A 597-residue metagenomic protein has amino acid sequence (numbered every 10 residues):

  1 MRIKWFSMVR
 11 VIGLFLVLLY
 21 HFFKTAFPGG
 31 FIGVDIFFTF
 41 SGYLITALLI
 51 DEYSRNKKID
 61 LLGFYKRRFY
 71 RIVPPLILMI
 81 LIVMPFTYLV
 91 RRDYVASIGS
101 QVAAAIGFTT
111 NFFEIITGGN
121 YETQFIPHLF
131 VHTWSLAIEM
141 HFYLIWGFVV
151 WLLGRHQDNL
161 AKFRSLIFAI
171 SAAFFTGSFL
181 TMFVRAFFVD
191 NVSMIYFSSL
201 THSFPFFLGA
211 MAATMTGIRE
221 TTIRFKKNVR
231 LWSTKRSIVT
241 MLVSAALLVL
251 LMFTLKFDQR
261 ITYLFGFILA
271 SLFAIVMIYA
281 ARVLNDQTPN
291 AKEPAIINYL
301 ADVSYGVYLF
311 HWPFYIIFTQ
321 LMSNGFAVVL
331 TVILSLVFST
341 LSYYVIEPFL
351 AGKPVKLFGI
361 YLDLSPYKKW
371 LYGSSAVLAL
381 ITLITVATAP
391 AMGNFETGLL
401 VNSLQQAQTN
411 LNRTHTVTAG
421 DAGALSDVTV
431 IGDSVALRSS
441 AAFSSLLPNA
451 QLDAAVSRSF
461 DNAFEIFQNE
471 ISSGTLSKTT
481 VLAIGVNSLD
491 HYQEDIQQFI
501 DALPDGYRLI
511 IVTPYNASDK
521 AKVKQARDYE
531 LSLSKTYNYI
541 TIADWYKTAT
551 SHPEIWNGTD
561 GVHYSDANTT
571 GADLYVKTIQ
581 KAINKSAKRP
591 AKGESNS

Functional and structural regions predicted by a protein language model:
R2-F6, I12-T133, I138-V307, W312-P348 (+2 more regions): Hydrophobic membrane-embedded alpha-helices and membrane-water interface caps/short interhelical or interfacial loops
S7, G13, V428-G432: Short, hydrophobic/glycine-enriched beta-strand segments
D35, A137, L425, T475-T479 (+1 more regions): A general structural motif
T39, I431-G432, A483, V512: Short hydrophobic segments within beta-strands
P348-K478, L489, A517-Q525, L531-S532 (+2 more regions): Extracellular/periplasmic envelope-modification machinery, especially enzymes that add or remove acyl/ester groups on
S477-E494, A502-D505, I510-V512: Mid-length scaffold segments of soluble, non-membrane domains
D495-F499, A526-E530: A general structural detector for well-ordered alpha-helical segments in enzyme core domains, enriched
